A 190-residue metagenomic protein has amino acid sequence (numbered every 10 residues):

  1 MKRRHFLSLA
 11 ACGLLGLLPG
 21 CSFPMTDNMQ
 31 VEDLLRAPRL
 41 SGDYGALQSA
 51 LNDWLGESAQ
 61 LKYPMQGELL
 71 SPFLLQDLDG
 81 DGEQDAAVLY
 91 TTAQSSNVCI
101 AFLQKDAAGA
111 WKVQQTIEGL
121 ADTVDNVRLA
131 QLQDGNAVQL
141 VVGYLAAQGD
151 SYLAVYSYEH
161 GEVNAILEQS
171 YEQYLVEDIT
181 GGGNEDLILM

Functional and structural regions predicted by a protein language model:
M1-L7: Bacterial N-terminal signal peptides that target proteins for export
H5, C21-M190: Beta-propeller-forming repeat regions
L7-C21: N-terminal export signals
